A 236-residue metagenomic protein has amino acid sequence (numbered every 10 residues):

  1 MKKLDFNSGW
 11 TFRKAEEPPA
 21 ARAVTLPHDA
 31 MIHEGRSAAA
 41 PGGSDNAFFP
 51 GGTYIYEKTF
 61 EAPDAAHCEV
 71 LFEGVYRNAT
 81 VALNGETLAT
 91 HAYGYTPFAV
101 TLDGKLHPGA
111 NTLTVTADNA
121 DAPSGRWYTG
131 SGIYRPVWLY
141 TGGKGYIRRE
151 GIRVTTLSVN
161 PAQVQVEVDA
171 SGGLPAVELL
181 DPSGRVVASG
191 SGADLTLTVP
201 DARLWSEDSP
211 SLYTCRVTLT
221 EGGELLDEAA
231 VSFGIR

Functional and structural regions predicted by a protein language model:
M1, A47-P50, T156-V159, R203-D208: Short, solvent-exposed beta-strand/turn "edge" segments of beta-rich domains on protein surfaces
K3-A15, A30, N46, P50-I147 (+2 more regions): Accessory beta-strand-rich segments of carbohydrate-active enzymes
S8-G43: Acidic-aromatic substrate-binding/catalytic surfaces of carbohydrate-active enzymes
W10, G74-Y76, N119-D121, T141 (+5 more regions): Beta-strand elements of well-folded, non-transmembrane domains
E16, T87, G143, S183-R185 (+1 more regions): Solvent-exposed strand-loop boundary residues in beta-sheet-rich modules
D29-A39, S44, E86, E224-R236: Extended substrate-binding grooves/exosites of carbohydrate-active enzymes
L106-A110, E167-R236: Extended acidic/polar, glycine-enriched regions that form or flank non-catalytic beta-rich accessory modules
K144-G172: Surface beta-strand/loop "capping" patches
